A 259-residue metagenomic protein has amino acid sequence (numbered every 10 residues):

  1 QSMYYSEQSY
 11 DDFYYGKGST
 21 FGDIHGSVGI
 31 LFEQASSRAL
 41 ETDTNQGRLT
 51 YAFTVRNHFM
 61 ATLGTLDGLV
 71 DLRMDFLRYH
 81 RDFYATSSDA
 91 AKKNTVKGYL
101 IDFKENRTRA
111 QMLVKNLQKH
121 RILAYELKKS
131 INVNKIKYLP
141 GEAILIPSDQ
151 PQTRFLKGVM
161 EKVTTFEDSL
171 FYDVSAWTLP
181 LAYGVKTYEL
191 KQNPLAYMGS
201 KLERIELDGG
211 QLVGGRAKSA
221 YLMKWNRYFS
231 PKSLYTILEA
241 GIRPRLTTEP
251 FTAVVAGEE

Functional and structural regions predicted by a protein language model:
Q1-Y4, Q8-Y14, G18-E259: Intrinsic-disorder/low-complexity accessory segments
